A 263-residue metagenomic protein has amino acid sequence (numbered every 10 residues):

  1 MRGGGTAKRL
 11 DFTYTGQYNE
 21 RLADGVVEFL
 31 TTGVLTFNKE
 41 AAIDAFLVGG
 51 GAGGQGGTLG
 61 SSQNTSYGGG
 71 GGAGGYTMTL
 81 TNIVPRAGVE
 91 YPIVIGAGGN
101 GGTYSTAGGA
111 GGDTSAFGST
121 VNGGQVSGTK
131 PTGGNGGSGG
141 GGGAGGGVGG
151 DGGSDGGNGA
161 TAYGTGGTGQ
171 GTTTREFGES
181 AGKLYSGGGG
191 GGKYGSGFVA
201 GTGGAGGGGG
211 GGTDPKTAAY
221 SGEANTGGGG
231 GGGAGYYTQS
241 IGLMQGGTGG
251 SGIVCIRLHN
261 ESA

Functional and structural regions predicted by a protein language model:
M1-V34, A42-A263: Low-complexity, glycine/proline-biased repetitive segments and flexible coils/loops
